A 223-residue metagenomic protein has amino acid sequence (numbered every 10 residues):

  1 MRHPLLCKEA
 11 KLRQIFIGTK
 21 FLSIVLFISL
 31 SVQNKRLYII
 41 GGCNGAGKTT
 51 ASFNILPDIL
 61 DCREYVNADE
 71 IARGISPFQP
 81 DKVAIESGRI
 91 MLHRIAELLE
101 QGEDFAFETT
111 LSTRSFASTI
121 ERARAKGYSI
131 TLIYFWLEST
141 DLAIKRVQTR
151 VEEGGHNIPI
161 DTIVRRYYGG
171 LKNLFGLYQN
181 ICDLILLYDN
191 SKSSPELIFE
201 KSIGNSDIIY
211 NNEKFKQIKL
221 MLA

Functional and structural regions predicted by a protein language model:
C43-N44: The conserved Walker
K48: Conserved lysine of the Walker
F53-E103: Conserved substrate/cofactor phosphate-moiety recognition/catalytic segment in nucleotide-dependent phosphotransferases
E86-L137, G170: Glycine-rich phosphate-binding loop used to anchor ATP phosphates in small-molecule kinases, encompassing both
Y128-L177: A glycine- and Lys/Arg-enriched "phosphate-lid" helix/loop adjacent to the NTP-binding pocket of small-molecule kinases
G176-A223: NTP-dependent small-molecule kinase module
